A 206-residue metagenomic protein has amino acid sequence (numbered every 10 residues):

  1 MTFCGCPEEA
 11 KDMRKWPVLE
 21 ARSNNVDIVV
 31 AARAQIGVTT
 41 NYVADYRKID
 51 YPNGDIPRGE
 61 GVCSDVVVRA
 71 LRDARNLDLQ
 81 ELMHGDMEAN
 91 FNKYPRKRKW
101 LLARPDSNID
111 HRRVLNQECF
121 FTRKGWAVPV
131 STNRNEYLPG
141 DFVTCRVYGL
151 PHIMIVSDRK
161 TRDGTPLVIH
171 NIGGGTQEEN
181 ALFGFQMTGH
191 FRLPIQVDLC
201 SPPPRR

Functional and structural regions predicted by a protein language model:
M1-T2: Sec-dependent bacterial lipoprotein signal peptides
G5-E9: Bacterial signal peptide processing site
R14-R22, I49-R58, D106-S107, V128-T132: Second-shell loop/turn segments in exported
V26-V29, E88-N171: ...with weaker cross-activation on analogous glycine-rich loops/strands in unrelated enzymes
R33, G37, V68-N76, H84 (+1 more regions): Sec-exported extracytoplasmic/periplasmic mature domains
V43-V66, L79-L102: Acidic helix-start/capping segments at beta-turn-to-alpha-helix junctions
D163-R206: Low-complexity, Gly/Ser/Thr/Pro-rich intrinsically disordered linker/tail segments
